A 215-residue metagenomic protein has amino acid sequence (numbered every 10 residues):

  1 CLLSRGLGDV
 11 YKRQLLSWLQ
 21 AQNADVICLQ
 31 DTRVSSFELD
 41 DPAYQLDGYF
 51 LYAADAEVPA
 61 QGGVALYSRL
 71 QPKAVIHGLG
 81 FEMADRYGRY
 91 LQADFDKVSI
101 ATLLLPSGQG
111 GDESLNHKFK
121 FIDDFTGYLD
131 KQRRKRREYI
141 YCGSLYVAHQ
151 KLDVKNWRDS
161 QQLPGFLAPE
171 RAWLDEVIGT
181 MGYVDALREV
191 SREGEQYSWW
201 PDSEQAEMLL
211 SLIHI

Functional and structural regions predicted by a protein language model:
C1-L7, Y11, I213-H214: Single conserved hydrophobic/aromatic residue that forms the stacking wall/gate of nucleotide- or nucleobase-binding
G8, R33, L104-P106, Y146-A148 (+1 more regions): Catalytic metal-binding/acid-base residues of hydrolase active sites
K12-L19: Short, acidic/polar
L16, A93, N116-T126: Conserved CoA-thioester-binding segment of acyl-CoA-metabolizing enzymes
Q20-N23, D47-F50, D123-S211: Metal-dependent phosphoesterases centered on the DNase I-like endonuclease/exonuclease/phosphatase
A24-C28: Proline-aspartate-enriched helix->loop->beta-strand connector
R33, E38-G110: Structured beta-strand-rich core segments of catalytic domains in phosphoester-bond hydrolases
G80-F81, L105-I122, D159-L163: Surface-exposed cleft-lining segments at the edges of enzyme active sites
